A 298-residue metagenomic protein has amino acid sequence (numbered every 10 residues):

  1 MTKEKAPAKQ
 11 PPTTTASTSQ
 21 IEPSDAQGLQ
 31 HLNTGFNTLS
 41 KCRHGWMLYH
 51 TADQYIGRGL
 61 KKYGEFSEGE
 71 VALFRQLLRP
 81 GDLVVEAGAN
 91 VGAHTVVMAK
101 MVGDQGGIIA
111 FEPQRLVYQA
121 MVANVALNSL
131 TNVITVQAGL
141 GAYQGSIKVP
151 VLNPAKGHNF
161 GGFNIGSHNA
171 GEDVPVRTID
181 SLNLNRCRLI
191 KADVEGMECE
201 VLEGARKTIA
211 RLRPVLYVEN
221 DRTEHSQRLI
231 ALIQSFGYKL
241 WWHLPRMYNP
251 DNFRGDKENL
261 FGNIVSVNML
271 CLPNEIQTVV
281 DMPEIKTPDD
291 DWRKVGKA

Functional and structural regions predicted by a protein language model:
M1-A298: Phosphate/nucleotide-binding beta-alpha loop and adjacent structural elements of enzyme active sites
